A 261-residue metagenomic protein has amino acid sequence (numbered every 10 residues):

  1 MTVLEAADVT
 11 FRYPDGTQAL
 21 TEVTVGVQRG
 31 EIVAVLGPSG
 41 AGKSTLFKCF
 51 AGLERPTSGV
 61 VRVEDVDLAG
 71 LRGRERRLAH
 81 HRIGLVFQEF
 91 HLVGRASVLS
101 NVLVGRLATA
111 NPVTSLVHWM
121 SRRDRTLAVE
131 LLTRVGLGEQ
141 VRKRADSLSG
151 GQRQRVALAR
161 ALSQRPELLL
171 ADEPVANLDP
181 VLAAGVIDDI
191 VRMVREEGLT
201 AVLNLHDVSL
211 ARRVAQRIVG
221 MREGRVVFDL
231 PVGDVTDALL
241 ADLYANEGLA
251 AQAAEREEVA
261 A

Functional and structural regions predicted by a protein language model:
L36-P38: The feature captures the beta-strand-to-loop junction immediately N-terminal to the Walker
A51: Helix-to-loop junction immediately C-terminal to a conserved catalytic motif
V66-D67, A110-E139: Conserved ABC ATPase "signature" region
L68-G84, T114-R122, V235: ABC ATPase NBD coupling module
R144-L148, Q152: Conserved ABC ATPase signature
R165: Conserved catalytic motifs of ABC-family nucleotide-binding domains
L169-D172: Catalytic Walker B motif of ABC-type/P-loop ATPase nucleotide-binding domains
